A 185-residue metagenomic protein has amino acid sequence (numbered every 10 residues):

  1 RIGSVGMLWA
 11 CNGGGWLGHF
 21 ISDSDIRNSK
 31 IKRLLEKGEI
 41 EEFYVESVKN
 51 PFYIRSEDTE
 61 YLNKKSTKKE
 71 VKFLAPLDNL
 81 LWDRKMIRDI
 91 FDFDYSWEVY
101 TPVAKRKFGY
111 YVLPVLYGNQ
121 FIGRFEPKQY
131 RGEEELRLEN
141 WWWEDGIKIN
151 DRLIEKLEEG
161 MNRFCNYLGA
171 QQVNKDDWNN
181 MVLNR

Functional and structural regions predicted by a protein language model:
R1-R185: Long, charged, low-complexity, helical-prone intrinsically disordered regions
